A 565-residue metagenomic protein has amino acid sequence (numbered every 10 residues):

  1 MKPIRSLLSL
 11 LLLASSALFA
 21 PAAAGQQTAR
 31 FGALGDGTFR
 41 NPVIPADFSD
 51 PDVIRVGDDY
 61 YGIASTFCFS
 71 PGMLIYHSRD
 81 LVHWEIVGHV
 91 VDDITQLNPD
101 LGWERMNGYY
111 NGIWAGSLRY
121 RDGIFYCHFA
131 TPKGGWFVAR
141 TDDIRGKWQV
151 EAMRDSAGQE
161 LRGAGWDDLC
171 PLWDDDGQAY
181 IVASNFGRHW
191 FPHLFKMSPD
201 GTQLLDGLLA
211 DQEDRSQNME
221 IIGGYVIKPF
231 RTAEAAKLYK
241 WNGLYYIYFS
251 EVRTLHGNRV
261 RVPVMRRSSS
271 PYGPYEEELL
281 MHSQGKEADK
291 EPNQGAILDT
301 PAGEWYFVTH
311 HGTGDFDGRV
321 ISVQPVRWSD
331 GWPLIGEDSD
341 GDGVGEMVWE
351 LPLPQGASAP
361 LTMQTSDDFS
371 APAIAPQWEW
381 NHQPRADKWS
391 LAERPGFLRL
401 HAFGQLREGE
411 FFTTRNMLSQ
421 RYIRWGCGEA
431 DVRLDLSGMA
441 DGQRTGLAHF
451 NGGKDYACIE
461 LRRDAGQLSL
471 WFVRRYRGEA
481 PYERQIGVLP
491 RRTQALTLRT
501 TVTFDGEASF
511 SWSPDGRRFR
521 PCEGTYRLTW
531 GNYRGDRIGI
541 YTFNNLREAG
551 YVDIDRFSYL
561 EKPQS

Functional and structural regions predicted by a protein language model:
K2-L10: Sec-dependent signal peptide recognition, specifically the positively charged N-region followed immediately by
S9-A17: Bacterial N-terminal signal peptides
A20-P21: N-terminal signal peptide c-region/cleavage motif recognized by signal peptidases
A24-S565: Carbohydrate-active catalytic/glycan-binding domains of CAZyme proteins, especially the secreted or lumenal ectodomains
